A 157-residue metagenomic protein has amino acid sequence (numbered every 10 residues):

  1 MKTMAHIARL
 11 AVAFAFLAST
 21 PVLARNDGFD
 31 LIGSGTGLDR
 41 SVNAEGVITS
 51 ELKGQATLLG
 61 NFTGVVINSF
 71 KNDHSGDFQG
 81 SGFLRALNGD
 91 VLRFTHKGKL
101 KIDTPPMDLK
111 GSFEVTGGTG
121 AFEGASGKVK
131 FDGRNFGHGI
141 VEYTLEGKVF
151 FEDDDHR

Functional and structural regions predicted by a protein language model:
M1-L10: Bacterial N-terminal signal peptides that target proteins for export
T3, S19-T20, N43: Intrinsic disorder/low-complexity detector
R9-S19: Bacterial N-terminal signal peptides
L23-R157: Beta-strand-enriched cores of mature, soluble protein domains
